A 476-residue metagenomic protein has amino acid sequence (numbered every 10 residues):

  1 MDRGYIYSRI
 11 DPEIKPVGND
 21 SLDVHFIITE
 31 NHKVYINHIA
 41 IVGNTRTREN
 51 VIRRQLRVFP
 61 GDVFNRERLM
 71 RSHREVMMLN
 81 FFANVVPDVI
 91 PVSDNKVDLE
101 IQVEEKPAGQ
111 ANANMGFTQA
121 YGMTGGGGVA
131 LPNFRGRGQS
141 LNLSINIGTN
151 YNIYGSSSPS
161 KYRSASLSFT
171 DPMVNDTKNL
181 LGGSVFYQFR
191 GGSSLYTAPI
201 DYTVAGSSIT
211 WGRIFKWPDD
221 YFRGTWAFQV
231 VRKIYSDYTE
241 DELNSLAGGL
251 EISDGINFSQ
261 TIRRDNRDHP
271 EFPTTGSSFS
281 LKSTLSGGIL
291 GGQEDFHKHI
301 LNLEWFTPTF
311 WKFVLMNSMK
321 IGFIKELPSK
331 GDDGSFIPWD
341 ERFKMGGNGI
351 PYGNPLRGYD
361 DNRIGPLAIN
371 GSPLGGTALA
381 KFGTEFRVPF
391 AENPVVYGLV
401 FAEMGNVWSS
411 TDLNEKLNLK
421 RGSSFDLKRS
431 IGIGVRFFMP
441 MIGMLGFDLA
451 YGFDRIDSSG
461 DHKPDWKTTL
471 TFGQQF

Functional and structural regions predicted by a protein language model:
M1-L79, N84-V85, V89-L99, V103-A108 (+1 more regions): Interaction-mediating elements
P60-G61, N112-T118, Y154-S157, G291-E294 (+4 more regions): Short, contiguous acidic/charged loop-to-helix segments that flank catalytic cores in large enzymes
N65-E271, S277-S280, F313, R357-G358 (+4 more regions): Gram-negative/organellar outer-membrane beta-barrel architecture
V97, F313-F401, V407-T411: Extracytoplasmic gating/loop element in the C-terminal half of outer-membrane beta-barrel translocons and assembly
G155, S193-T197, I234-E240, L327-K344 (+2 more regions): Outer-membrane beta-barrel and related beta-rich outer-membrane complex signature in Gram-negative bacteria
V185, T203-G212, F279-G287, E294-L327: Transmembrane beta-barrel strand/turn architecture of Gram-negative outer membrane proteins
G347-G353, L413-F476: C-terminal beta-signal and terminal closure region of outer-membrane beta-barrel proteins
